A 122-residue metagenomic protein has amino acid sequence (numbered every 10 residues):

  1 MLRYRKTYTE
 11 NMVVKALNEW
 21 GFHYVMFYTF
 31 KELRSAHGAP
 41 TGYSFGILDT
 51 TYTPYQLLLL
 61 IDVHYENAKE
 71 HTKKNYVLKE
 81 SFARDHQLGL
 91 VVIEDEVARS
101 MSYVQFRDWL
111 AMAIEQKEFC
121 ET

Functional and structural regions predicted by a protein language model:
M1-T122: Nucleic-acid endo/exonuclease domains
